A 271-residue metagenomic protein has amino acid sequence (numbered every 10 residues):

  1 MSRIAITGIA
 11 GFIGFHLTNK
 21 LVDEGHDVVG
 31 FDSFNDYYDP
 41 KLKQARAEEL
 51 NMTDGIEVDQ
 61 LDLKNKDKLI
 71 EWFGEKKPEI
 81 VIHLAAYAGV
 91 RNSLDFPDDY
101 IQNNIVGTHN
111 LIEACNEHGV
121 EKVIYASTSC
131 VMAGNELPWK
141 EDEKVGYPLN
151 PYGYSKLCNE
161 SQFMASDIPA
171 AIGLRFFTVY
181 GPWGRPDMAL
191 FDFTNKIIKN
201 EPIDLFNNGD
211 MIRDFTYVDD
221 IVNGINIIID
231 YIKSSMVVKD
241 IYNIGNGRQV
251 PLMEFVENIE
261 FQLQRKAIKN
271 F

Functional and structural regions predicted by a protein language model:
M1-V179, Q262: N-terminal Rossmann-like NAD(P)+-binding domain of SDR-like oxidoreductases, especially those catalyzing
T7, Q102-I105, W183, D187 (+2 more regions): Short, solvent-exposed loop/helix junctions and linker helices that flank or host conserved functional motifs
H16, K41-L42, E71, D95 (+3 more regions): Generic recognition of short, well-ordered alpha-helical segments
K20, I197-F271: C-terminal substrate-binding subdomain of Rossmann-fold SDR/epimerase-dehydratase oxidoreductases
P40, Q44-A47, E160, F191 (+3 more regions): Short, surface-exposed alpha-helical segments at coil->helix boundaries
E48-E49, R91, T194-N195, K233-S234: Short secondary-structure boundary/capping segments
K68, D99, V106, K144 (+3 more regions): Residue-level recognition of oxygen-bearing side chains
P148-S155, F176, P182, P186-L190 (+1 more regions): The catalytic Tyr-centered alpha-helix of NAD(P)H-dependent dehydrogenases
